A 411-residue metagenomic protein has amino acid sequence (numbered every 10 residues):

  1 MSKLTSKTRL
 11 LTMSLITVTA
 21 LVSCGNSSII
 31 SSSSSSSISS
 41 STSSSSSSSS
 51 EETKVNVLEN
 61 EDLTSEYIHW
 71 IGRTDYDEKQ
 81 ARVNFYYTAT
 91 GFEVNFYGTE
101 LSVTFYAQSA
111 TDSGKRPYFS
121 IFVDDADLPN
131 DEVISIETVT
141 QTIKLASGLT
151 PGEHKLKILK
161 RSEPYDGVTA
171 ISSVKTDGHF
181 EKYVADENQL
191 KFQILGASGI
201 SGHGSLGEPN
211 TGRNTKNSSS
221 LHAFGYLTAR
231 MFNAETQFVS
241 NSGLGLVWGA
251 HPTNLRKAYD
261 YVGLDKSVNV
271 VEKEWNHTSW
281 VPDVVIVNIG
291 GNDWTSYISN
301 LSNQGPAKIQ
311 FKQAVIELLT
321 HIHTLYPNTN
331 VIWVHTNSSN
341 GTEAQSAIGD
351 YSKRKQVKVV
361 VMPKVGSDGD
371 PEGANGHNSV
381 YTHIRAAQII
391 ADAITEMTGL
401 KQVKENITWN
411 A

Functional and structural regions predicted by a protein language model:
S2-T12: Bacterial N-terminal signal peptides that target proteins for export
C24-G196, I200-N217, Q402-A411: N-terminal secretory targeting modules
Y87-A89, N210-Q304, S338-T342, H377: Conserved SGNH/GDSL esterase-like catalytic core that processes O-acyl groups on lipids and polysaccharides
K191-L195, I200, T236-S240, D283-N288 (+2 more regions): Structural recognition of the beta-strand scaffold that forms the well-ordered cores of secreted hydrolase catalytic
A223, L227, P306, Q310-E317 (+5 more regions): Extracytoplasmic/secreted proteins, especially bacterial periplasmic and envelope-associated proteins
I286-D293, V315-D350: Active-site segments of SGNH/GDSL-like serine hydrolases that catalyze O-acetyl group transfer/hydrolysis on lipids
T336-A411: Catalytic His-Asp segment of secreted/periplasmic serine-dependent ester chemistry enzymes
